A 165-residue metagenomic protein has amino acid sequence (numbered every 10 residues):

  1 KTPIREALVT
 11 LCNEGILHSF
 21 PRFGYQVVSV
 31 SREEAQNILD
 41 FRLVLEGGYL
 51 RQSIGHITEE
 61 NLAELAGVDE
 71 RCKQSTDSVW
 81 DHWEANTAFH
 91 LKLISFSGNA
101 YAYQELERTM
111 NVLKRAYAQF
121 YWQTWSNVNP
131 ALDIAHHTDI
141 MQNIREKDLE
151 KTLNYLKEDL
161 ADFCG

Functional and structural regions predicted by a protein language model:
K1-G55, E60, G165: Short linear motifs at protein or domain termini
N37, R51, Q74, S95 (+1 more regions): Surface-exposed charged/polar residues within alpha-helices that form helix-capping/stabilizing sites and interaction
F41-H56, A88-N127: Hydrophobic, amphipathic alpha-helical faces that serve as interaction scaffolds
E46-G47, D69, N86-H90, I134-T138: Residue-level signal for cytosolic alpha-helical hairpin/rod architecture
N61-V79: Amphipathic alpha-helical segments enriched in hydrophobic/aromatic residues interleaved with Lys/Arg
L62-A66, W83, Y103, E107 (+1 more regions): Conserved positions within tetratricopeptide repeat
G67, K73-Q74, Q119-G165: C-terminal all-alpha effector/ligand-binding and dimerization domain of prokaryotic HTH-type transcriptional repressors
